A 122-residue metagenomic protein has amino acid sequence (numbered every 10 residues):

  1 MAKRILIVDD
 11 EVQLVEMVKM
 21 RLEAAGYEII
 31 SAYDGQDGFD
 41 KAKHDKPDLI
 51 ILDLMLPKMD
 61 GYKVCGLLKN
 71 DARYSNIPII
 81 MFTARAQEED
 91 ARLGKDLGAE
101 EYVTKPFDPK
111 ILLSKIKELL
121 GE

Functional and structural regions predicted by a protein language model:
V15, P57, S75, Q87 (+1 more regions): The feature encodes the CheY-like receiver
E16-A24, S114: Charged docking surfaces used in two-component/phosphorelay signaling
G26-Y33, K41: Short hydrophobic/Thr-rich beta-strand motif most characteristic of the beta2 strand and flanking loop of CheY-like
D45-I51, L56: Active-site beta3 strand of CheY-like receiver
F107-I116: C-terminal output helix
